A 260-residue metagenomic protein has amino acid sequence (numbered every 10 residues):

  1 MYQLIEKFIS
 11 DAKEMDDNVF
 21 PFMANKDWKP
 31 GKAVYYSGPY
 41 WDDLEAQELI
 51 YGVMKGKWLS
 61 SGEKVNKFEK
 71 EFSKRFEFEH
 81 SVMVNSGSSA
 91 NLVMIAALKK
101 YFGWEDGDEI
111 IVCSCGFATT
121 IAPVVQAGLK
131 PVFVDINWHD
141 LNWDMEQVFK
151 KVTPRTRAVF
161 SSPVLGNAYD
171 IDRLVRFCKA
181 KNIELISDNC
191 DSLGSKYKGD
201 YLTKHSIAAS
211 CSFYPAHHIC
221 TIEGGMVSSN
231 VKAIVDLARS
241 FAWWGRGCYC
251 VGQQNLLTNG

Functional and structural regions predicted by a protein language model:
M1-L59: N-terminal "arm"/small-domain region of PLP-dependent enzymes with the aminotransferase-like
S10, Q47, Y51, N66-E77 (+4 more regions): Replace "anionic and nucleotidyl ligands
D17-N18, K100-A180, E184-N189, K196: PLP-dependent aminotransferase-like
G31, S192-G199, H205-G260: Active-site region of PLP-dependent enzymes
L49-I50, F72, A90, I110 (+9 more regions): Generic structural signal for small/hydrophobic residues in well-ordered secondary structure, especially within
E63-E109, A122-Q126, F133, D200: Phosphate-binding glycine-rich loop
M83, V112, V227: Conserved SAM-binding loop
